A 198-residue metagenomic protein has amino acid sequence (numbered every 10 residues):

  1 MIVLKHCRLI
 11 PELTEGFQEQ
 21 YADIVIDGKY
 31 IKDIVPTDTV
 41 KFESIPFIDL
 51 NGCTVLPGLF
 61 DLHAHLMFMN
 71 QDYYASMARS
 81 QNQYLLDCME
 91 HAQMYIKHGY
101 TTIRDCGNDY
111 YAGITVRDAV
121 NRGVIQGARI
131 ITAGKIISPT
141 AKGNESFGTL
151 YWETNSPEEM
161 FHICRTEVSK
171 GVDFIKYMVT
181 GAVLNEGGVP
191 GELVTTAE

Functional and structural regions predicted by a protein language model:
M1-F42: N-terminal metal-binding scaffold of metallo-dependent hydrolase/deaminase domains
C7, I24, K29, G52 (+5 more regions): Divalent metal-coordination and catalytic microenvironments
T54-R122, T140-G143: Metal-associated gating/positioning segment near the N- to mid-region
Y74-R79, F147-L150, V189-L193: Short glycine-enriched, charge-decorated loop/helix-capping segments at active-site entrances that position
Y84-A92, N155-E167: Short, acidic/polar
C106, I131-A133, K176-M178: A cross-family glycoside hydrolase active-site/sugar-binding cleft signature
T115, E159-E198: Histidine/acidic residue-rich metal-binding segments in metalloenzymes
D118, R122-K135, P190-E198: Alpha-helix-loop-beta-strand connector modules within alpha/beta enzyme cores
